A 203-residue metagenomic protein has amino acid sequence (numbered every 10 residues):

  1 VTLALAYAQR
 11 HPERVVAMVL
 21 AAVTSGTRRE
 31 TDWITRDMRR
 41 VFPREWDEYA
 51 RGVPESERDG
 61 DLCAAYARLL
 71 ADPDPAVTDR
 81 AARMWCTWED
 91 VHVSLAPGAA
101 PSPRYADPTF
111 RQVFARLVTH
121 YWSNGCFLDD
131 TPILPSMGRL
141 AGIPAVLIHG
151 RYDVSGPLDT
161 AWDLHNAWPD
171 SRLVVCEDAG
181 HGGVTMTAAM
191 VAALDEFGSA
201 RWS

Functional and structural regions predicted by a protein language model:
V1-P12, M18: Short glycine-enriched nucleophile-adjacent loop and the immediately C-terminal alpha-helix near the catalytic center
E13-Y66: A catalytic-pocket lid/entrance helix-loop region that shapes and gates access to the active site across common
W85, L158-S171: Active-site-adjacent alpha-helix of alpha/beta-hydrolase-fold enzymes
A99-F110: Small-residue-rich helix-loop
H120-M137: Active-site nucleophile elbow and catalytic-triad environment of alpha/beta-hydrolase enzymes
D129, V154-T160: Conserved alpha/beta-hydrolase "acid-adjacent" motif
L140-A141, L147-H149: Short beta-strand/loop motif that positions the catalytic acidic residue of the alpha/beta-hydrolase fold
S171-S203: Catalytic active-site module of serine/aspartate enzymes centered on a nucleophile-bearing elbow/loop
